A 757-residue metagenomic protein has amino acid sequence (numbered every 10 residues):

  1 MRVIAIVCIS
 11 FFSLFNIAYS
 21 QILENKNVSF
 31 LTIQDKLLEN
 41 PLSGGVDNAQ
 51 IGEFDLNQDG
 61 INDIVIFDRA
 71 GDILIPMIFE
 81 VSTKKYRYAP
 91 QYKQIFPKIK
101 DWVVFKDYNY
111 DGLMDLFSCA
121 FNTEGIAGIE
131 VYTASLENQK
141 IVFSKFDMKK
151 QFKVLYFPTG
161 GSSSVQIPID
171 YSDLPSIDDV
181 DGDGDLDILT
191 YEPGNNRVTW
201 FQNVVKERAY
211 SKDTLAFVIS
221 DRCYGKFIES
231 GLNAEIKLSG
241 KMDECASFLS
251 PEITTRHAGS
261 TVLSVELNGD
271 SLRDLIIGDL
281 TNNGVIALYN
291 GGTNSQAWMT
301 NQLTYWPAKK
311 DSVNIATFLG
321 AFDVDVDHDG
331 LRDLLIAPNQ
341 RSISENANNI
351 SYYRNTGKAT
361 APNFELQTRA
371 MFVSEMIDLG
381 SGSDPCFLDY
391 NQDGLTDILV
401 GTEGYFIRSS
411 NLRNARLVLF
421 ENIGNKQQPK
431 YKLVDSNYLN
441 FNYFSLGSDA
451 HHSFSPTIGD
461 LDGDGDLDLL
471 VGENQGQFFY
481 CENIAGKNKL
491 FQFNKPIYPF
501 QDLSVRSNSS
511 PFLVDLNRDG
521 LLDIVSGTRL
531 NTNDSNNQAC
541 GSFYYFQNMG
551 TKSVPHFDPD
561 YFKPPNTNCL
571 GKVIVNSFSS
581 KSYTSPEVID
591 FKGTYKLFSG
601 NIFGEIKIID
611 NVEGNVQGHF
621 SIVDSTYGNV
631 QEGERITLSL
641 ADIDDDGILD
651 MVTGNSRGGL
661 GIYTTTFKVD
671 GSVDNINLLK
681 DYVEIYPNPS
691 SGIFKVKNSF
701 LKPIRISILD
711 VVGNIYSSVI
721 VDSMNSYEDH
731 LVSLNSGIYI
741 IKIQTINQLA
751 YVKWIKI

Functional and structural regions predicted by a protein language model:
M1-E24, V673, I740, L749-I757: Bacterial Sec-dependent N-terminal signal peptides
R2, D329, D393, L678-L679: A generic structural signal for short, non-catalytic loop/turn and secondary-structure boundary residues
R2, I6, G128-E130, I524 (+7 more regions): Detector for intrinsically disordered, low-structure N-terminal pre-sequences
I6, N677-Y686, S690-I757: C-terminal outer-membrane/trafficking sorting elements
F11, N517, I693-K695: Local alpha-helix boundary/kink/capping signal
S20-V673: Beta-propeller-forming repeat regions
